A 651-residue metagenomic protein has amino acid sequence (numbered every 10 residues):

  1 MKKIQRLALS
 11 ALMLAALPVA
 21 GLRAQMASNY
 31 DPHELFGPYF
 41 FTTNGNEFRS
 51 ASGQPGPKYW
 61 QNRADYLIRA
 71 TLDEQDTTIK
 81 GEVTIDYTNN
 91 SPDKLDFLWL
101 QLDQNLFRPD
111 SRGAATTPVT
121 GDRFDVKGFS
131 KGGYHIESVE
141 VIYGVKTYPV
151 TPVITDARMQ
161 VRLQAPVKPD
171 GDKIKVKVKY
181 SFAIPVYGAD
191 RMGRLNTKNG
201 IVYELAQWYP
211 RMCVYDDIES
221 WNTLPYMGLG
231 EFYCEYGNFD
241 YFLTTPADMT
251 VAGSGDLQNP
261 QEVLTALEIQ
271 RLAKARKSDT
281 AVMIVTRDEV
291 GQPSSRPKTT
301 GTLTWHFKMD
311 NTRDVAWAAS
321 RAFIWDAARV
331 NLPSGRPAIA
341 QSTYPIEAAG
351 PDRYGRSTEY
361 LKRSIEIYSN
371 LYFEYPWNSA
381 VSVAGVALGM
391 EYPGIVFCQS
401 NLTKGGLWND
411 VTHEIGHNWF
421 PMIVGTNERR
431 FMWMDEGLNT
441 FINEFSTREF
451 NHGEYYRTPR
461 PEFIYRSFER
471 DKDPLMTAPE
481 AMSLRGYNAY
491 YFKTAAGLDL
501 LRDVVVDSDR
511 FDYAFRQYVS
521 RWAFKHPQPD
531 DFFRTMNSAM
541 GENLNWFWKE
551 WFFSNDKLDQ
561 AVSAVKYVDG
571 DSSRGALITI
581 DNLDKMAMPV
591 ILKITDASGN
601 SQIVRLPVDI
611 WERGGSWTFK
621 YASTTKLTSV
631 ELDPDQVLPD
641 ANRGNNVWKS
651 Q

Functional and structural regions predicted by a protein language model:
R23-A24, Y30-T43, F48-S50, A64 (+2 more regions): Hydrophobic alpha-helical and helix-loop surface patches within well-folded domains that function as non-catalytic
M26-Q101: Early extracytoplasmic/domain-onset interaction patches
M26-Y30, T78, T88, K94 (+5 more regions): A surface-exposed beta-strand-loop module
V83-I85, N89, L102-Q104, D172-V186 (+3 more regions): Short, hydrophobic/aromatic-enriched beta-strand segments in well-ordered soluble domains
L95, W99-V145, A206, P246-M249 (+2 more regions): Solvent-exposed beta-hairpin/edge-strand motifs
D110-K127, S181-F239, P260, Q636-Q651: Glycine/proline-rich low-complexity spacer/linker segments in large multi-domain proteins
P210-W221, M227-T412, F441: Hydrophobic helix-coil surface modules that form long, contiguous segments used for peptide/substrate interaction
A252-G253, T265, Q560, Y567-D633: Beta-strand-rich binding/interaction modules
